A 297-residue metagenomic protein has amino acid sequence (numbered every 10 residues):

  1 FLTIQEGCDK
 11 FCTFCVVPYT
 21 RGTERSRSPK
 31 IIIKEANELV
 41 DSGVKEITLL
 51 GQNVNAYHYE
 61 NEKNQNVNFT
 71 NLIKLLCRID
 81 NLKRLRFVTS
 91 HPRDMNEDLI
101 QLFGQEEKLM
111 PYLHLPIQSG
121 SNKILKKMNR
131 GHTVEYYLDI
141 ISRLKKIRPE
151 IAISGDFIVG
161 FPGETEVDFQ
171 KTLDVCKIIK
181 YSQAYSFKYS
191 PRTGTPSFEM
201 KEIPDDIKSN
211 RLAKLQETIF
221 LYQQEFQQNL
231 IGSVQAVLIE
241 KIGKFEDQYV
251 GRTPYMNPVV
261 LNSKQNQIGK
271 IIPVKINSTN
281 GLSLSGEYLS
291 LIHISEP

Functional and structural regions predicted by a protein language model:
F1-K30: Canonical Radical SAM [4Fe-4S] cluster-binding loop centered on the CxxxCxxC motif and its immediate flanking residues
T3, V16, T48, R86 (+3 more regions): Conserved beta-strand segments that form the floor/walls of ligand-binding pockets within enzyme and binding domains
R21-T48: Conserved alpha-helical substructure of the radical SAM core
I32, L49, F87, L115 (+6 more regions): Conserved, mostly hydrophobic/aromatic
D41-E166: Conserved SAM/AdoMet-binding glycine-rich loop
V167, K171-L215: C-terminal, non-catalytic macromolecule-binding modules
P191, E199-L291, S295: Terminal RNA-binding accessory module
